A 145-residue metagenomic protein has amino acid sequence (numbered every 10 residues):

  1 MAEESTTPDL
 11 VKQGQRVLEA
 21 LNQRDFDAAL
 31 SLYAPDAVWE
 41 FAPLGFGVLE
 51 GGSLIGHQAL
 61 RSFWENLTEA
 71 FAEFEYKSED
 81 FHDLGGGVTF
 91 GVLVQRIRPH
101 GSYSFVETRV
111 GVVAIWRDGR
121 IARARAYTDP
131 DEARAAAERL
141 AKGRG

Functional and structural regions predicted by a protein language model:
M1-D9, E65-G145: A beta-strand edge to alpha-helix "cap/lid" segment located at domain peripheries
A2-V38: Short acidic-aromatic low-complexity motifs
E3, L18, L49-E50, A122: Generic anion/oxyanion-binding catalytic loop in active/binding sites
D27-A28, L32-G87: A solvent-exposed, acidic/Ser-Thr-rich amphipathic alpha-helical stretch
